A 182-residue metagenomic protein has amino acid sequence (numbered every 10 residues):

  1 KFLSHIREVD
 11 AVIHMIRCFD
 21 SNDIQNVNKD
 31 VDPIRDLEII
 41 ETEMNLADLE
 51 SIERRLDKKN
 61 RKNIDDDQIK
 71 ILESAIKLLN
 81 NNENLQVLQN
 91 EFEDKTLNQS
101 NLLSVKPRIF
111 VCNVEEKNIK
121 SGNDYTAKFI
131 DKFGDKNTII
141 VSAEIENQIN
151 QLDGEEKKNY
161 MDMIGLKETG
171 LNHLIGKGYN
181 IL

Functional and structural regions predicted by a protein language model:
K1-L182: Structural and coupling elements of P-loop NTPases
